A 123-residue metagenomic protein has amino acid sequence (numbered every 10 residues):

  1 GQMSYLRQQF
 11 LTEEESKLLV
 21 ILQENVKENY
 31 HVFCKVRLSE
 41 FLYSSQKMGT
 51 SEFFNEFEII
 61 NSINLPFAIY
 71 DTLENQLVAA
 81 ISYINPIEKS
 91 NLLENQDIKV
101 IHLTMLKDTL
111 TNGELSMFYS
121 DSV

Functional and structural regions predicted by a protein language model:
G1-E14: Interdomain/boundary linker segments immediately adjacent to catalytic/signaling cores
F10, C34-E74: Active-site metal-binding core of divalent-cation-utilizing nuclease and nuclease-like domains
E13-S16, V20-Y30, C34, N91-Q96: Intrinsically disordered, low-complexity Ser/Thr/Pro/Gly-rich regulatory segments
L22, L65-I69, V78-N85, L93: Conserved catalytic cores of phosphodiester-cleaving nucleases, focusing on short active-site segments
H31-R37, V78-A80, K99-L103: Short, well-structured secondary-structure segments
R37-F41, P86, K107: Short, solvent-exposed loop/turn segments at secondary-structure junctions
T72-N75, N91-K99: Arginine/glycine-rich "motif VI" loop of SF2 helicases in the C-terminal RecA-like domain
D97-V123: Basic, glycine-rich
